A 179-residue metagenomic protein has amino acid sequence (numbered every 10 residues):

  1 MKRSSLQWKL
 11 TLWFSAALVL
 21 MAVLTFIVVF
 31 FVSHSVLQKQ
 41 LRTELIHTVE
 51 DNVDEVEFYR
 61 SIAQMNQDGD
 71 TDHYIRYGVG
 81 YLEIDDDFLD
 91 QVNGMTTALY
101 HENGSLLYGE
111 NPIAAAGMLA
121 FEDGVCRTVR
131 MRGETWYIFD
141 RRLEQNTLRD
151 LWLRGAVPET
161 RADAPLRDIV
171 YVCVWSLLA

Functional and structural regions predicted by a protein language model:
M1-M95, E102, A164: Juxtamembrane segments flanking the first transmembrane helix of membrane-anchored signal-transduction proteins
A16-M21, Y171, W175-A179: Hydrophobic alpha-helical transmembrane segments of multipass membrane transporters and ion channels, focusing on
T96-A98, R154: Soluble periplasmic/extracytoplasmic beta-strand elements of cell-envelope proteins
A98-L99, L143: Hydrophobic beta-strand positions
L99-H101, C126: A generic structural signal for ordered secondary structure
S105-E110: Amphipathic coiled-coil signal-relay and dimerization helices
N111-W175: Extracytoplasmic
